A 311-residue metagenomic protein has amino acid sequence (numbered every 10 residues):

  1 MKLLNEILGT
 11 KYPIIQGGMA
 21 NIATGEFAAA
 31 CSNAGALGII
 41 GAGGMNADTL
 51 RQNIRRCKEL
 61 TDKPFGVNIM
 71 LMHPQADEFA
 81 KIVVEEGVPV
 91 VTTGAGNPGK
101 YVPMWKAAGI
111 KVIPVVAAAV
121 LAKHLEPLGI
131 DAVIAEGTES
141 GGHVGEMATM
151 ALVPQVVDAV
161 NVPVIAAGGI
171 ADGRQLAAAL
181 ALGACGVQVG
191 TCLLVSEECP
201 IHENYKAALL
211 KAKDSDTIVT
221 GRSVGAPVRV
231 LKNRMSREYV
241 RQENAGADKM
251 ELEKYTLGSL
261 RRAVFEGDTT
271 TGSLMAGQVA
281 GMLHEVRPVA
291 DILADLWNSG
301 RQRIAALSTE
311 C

Functional and structural regions predicted by a protein language model:
M1-P163: Active-site entrance/lid segments in N-terminal catalytic domains of soluble metabolic enzymes
I22, I170-A171: Residue-level detector of alpha-helix initiation sites
A151-I165, A171-C311: Conserved active-site-proximal phosphate/metal-binding subdomains
